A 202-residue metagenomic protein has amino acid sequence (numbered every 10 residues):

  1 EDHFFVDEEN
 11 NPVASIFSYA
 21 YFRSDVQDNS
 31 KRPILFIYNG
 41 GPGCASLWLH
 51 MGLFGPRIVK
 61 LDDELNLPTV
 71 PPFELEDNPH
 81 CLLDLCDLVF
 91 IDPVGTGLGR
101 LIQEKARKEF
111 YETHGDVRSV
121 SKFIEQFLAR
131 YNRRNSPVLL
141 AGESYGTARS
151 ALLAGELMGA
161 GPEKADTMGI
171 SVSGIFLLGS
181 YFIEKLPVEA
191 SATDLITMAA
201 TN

Functional and structural regions predicted by a protein language model:
E1-H3: Mature N-terminal segment immediately following signal peptide/propeptide cleavage in secreted/periplasmic
N10-I91, G95-E109: N-terminal cap/lid subdomain of alpha/beta-hydrolase-fold enzymes
F22-N29, N78-L82, F127-R134, K164-G169: Surface-exposed acidic, glycine-flexible loop patches that form ligand/cofactor-binding and adhesion interfaces
N39, A141, F176-G179: Alpha/beta-hydrolase-fold catalytic nucleophile elbow
G55-L61, A154, M158-N202: A catalytic-pocket lid/entrance helix-loop region that shapes and gates access to the active site across common
V89, G97-R100, E109-R118, Q126-A129 (+2 more regions): A hydrolase-biased, glycine/serine/histidine/acidic-enriched motif that marks catalytic-domain neighborhoods in diverse
N132-Y145: Alpha/beta-hydrolase fold nucleophile elbow
G146-A151: Catalytic nucleophile loop
